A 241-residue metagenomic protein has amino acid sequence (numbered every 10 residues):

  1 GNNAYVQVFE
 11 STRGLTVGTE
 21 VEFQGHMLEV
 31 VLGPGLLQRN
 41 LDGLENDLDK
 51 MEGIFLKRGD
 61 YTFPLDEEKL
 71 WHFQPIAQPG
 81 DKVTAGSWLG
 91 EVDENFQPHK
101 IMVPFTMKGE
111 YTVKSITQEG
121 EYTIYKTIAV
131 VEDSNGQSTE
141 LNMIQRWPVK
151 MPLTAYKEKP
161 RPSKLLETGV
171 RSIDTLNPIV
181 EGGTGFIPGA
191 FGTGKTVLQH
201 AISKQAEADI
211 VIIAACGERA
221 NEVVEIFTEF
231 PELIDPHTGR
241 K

Functional and structural regions predicted by a protein language model:
G1, N40, W88, Y111-V113: Conserved hydrophobic positions within beta-strands
G1-K57: N-terminal accessory targeting/assembly segments
L15, V30-L37, E110, G169-I173 (+2 more regions): Amphipathic alpha-helical transducer elements in NTP-driven molecular machines
E20-M27, L37, L41-D49, E94 (+6 more regions): Non-catalytic alpha-helical coupling and interface elements of nucleotide-dependent molecular machines and regulators
M51-S87, E91-E94, I101-T106, V113 (+3 more regions): P-loop NTPase nucleotide-binding/switch module
G189-A190: The Walker A (P-loop) glycine that initiates the GxxxxGKT/S ATP-binding motif of P-loop NTPases
T193: ATP-binding Walker
T196-R240: Conserved P-loop
